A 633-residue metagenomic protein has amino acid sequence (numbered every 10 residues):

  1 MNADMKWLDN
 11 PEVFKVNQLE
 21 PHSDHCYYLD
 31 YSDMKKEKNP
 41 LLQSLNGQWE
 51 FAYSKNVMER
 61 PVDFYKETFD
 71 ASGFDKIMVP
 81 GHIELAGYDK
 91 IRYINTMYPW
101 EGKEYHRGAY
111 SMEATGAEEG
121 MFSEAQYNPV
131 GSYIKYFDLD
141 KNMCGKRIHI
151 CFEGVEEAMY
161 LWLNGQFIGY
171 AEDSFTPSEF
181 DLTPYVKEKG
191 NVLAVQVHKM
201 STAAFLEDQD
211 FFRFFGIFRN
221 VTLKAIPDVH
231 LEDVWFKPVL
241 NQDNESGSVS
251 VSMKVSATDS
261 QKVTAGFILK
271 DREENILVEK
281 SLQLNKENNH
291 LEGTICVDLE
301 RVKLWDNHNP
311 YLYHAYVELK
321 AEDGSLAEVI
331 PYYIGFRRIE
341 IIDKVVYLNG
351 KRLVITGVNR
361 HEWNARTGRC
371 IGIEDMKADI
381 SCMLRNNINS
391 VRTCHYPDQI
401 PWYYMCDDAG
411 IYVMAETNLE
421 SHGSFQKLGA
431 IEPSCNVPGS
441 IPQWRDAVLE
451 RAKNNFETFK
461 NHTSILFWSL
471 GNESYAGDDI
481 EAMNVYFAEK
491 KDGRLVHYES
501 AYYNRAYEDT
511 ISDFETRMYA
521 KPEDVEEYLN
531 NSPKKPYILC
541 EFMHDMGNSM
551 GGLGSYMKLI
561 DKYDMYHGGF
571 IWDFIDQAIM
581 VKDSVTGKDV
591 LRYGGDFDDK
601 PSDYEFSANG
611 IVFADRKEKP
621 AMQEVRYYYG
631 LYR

Functional and structural regions predicted by a protein language model:
M1-Y110, V192, Q196, R272 (+5 more regions): Accessory carbohydrate-binding/adhesion or oligomerization-edge regions at the termini of glycan-active proteins
N2-V16, E20-P21, K35-K36, E50-S54 (+7 more regions): Accessory beta-strand-rich segments of carbohydrate-active enzymes
E37-P61, T68, M78, E84-A86 (+7 more regions): Substrate-binding clefts and catalytic carboxylate motifs of secreted carbohydrate-active enzymes
G81-L139, M143-C151, E157-W162, G169 (+6 more regions): Active-site-adjacent substrate/metal-binding segments within catalytic domains of carbohydrate-active enzymes
M143-K146, V186-G190, L299-L312: Short glycine/proline/serine/threonine-rich loop/turn segments at secondary-structure transition edges
L161-L163, S246-L284, G293: Beta-strand-rich binding/interaction modules
D228-D259, E624-R633: Surface beta-strand/loop "capping" patches
E232-V239, G247-S250, E328, C382-R385 (+3 more regions): Active-site region of glycoside hydrolase catalytic domains
